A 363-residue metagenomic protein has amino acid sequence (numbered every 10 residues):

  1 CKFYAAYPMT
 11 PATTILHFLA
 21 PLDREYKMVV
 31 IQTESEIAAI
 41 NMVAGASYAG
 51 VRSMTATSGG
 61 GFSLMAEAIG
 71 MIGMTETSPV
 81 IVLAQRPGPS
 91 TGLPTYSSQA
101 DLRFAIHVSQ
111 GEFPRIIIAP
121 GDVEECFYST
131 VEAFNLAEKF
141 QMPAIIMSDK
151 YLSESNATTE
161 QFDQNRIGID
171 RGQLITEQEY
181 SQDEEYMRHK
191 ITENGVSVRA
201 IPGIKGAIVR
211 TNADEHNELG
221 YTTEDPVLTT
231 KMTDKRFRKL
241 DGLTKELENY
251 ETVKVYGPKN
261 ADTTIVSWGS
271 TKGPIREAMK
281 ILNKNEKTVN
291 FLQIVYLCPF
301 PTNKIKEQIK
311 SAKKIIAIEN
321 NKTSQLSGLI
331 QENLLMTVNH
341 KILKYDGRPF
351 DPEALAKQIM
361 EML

Functional and structural regions predicted by a protein language model:
C1-V108, F113-R115, A119-P120, Y345 (+1 more regions): Thiamine diphosphate
Y7-M9, Q32-S35, A44, T57-G60 (+9 more regions): Active-site proximal loops enriched in glycine and acidic residues that flank catalytic Cys/His/Asp and coordinate
T14, P89-S90, E125-C126, S153-N156: Short, well-ordered, mixed-charge alpha-helical segments that flank or form enzyme active sites
A38-M42, D101, E125, S129 (+2 more regions): Catalytic-loop motifs flanking and including active-site residues across diverse enzymes
A44-S47, V51-M54, F127-V131, N135-K139: Active-site-proximal alpha-helical scaffold in enzymes
M65, C126, I275: Aromatic/hydrophobic pocket-lining residues that form the small-molecule binding cavity in soluble enzyme cores
E112-N135: Active-site/ligand-binding-proximal alpha/beta "capping" segment
S129, F134-L363: Flexible, low-complexity linker and terminal segments
